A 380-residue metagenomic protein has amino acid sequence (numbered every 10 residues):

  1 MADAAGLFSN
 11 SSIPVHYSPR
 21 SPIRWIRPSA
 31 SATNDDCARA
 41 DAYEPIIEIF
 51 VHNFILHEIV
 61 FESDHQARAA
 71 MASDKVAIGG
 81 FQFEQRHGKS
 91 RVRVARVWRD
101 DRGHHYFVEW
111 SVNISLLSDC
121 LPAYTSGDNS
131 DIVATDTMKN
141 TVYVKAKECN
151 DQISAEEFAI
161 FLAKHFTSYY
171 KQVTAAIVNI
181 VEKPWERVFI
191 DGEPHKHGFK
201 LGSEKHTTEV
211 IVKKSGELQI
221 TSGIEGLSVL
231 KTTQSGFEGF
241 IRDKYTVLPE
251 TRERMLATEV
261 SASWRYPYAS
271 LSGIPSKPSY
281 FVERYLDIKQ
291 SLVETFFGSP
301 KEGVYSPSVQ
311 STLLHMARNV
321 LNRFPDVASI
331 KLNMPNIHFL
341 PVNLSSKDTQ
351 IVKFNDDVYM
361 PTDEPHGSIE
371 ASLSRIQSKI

Functional and structural regions predicted by a protein language model:
M1-S9, F61-S73: PEST-like, low-complexity acidic/proline-rich intrinsically disordered segments, predominantly at protein N-termini
F8, A69-Q290, E294-I380: N-terminal intrinsically disordered, cationic/polar leader segments that include organellar targeting peptides
S9-S12, S18-S21, S29-S31, S63: Serine residues within intrinsically disordered or low-complexity segments
R20-P22, T33, N53-F54, E58: Short linear/disordered segments characteristic of secreted peptide precursors and small low-complexity proteins
S31, D41-A42: Short, low-complexity intrinsically disordered segments enriched in A/P/G/S/L with frequent Arg, especially at protein
